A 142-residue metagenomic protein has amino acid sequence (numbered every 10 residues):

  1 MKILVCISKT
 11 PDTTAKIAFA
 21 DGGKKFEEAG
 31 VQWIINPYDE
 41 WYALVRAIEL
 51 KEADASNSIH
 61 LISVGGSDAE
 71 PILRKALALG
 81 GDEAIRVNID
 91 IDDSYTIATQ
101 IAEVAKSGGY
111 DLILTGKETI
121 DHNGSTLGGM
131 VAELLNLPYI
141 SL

Functional and structural regions predicted by a protein language model:
M1-L142: N-terminal glycine-rich FAD/FM-binding segment characteristic of electron-transfer flavoproteins
